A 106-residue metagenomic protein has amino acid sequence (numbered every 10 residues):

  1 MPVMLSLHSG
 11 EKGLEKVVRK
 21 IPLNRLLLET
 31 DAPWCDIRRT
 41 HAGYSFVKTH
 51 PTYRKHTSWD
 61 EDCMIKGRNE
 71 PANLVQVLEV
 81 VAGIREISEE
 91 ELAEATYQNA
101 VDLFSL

Functional and structural regions predicted by a protein language model:
M1-L106: H/E-rich (His + Asp/Glu) clusters that bind or coordinate divalent metals
